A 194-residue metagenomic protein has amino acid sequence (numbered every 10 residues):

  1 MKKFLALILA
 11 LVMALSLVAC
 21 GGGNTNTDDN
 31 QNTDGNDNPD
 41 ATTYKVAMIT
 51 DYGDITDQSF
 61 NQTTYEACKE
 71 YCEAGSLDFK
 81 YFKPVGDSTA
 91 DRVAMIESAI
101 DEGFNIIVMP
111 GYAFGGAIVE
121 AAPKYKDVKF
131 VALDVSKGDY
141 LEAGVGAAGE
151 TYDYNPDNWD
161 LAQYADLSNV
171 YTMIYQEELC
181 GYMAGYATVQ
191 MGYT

Functional and structural regions predicted by a protein language model:
M1-L9: Positively charged n-region of N-terminal signal peptides that target proteins for export
K3, N26-D28: Polybasic, lysine/arginine-rich low-complexity segments
S16-A19: C-terminal motif of bacterial Sec signal peptides marking the signal peptidase cleavage site
G21-N24: Bacterial signal peptide processing site
D29-T194: A residue-level marker of the well-folded mature domains of exported/periplasmic proteins
